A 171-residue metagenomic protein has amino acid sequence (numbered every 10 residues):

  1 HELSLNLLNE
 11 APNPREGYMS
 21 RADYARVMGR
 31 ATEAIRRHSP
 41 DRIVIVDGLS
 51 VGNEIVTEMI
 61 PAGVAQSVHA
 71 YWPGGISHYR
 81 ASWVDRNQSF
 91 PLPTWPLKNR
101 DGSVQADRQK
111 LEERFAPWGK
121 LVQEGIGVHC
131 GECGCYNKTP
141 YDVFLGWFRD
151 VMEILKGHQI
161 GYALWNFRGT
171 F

Functional and structural regions predicted by a protein language model:
H1-Q105, F115-C135, G157-I160: Active-site region of glycoside hydrolase catalytic domains
D107-K110: Alpha-helical scaffold elements lining the catalytic groove of polysaccharide deacetylases
E112-F115, L145: Structural motif corresponding to alpha-helix initiation and N-cap regions
P140-F171: Aromatic-rich peripheral "rim/lid" segments of glycoside hydrolase catalytic domains that contact and position glycan
